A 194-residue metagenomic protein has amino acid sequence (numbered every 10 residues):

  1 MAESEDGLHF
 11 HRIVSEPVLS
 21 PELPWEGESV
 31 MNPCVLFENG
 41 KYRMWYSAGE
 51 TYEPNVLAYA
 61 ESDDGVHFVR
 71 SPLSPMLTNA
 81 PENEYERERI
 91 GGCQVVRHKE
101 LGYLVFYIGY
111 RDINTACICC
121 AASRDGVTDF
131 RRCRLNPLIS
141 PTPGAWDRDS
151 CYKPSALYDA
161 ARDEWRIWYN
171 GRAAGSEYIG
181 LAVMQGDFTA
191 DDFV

Functional and structural regions predicted by a protein language model:
M1-V194: Carbohydrate-active catalytic/glycan-binding domains of CAZyme proteins, especially the secreted or lumenal ectodomains
